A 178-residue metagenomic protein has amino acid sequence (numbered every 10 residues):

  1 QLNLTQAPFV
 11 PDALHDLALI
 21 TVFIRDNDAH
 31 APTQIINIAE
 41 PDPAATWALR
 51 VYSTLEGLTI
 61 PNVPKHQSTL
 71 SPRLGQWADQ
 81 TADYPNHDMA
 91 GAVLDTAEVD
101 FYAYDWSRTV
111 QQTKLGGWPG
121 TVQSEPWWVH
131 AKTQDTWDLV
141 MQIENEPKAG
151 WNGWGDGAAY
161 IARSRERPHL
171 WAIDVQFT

Functional and structural regions predicted by a protein language model:
Q1-T178: Preference for intrinsically disordered or flexible, low-complexity segments and adjacent hinge/connector residues
